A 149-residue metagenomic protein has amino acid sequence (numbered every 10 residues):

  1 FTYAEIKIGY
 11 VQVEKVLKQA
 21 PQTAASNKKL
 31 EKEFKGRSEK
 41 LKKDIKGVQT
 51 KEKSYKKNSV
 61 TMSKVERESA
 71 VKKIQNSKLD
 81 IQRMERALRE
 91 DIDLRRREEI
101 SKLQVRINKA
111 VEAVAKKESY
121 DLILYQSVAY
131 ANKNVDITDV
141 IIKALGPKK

Functional and structural regions predicted by a protein language model:
F1-Y3: C-terminal segment of classical bacterial N-terminal signal peptides
E5-S127, K148: Amphipathic alpha-helical segments
Y130: Positions that flank functional sites
K133-I137: A short, glycine/Asx- and small/polar-enriched loop/turn that sits immediately N-terminal to a beta-strand
